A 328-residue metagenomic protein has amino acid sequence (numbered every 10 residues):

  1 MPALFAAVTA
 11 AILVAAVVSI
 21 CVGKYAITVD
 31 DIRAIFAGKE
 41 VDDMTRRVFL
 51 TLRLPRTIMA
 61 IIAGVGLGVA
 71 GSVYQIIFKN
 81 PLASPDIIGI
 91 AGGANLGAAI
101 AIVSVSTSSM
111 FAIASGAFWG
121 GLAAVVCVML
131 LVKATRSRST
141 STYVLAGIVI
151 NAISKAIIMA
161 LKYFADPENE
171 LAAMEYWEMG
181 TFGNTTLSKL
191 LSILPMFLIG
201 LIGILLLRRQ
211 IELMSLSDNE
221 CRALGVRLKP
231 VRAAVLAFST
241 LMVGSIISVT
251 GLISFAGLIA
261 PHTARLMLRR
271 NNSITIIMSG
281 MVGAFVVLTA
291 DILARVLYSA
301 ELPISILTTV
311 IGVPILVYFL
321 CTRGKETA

Functional and structural regions predicted by a protein language model:
M1-A328: Alpha-helical transmembrane segments in inner-membrane proteins
